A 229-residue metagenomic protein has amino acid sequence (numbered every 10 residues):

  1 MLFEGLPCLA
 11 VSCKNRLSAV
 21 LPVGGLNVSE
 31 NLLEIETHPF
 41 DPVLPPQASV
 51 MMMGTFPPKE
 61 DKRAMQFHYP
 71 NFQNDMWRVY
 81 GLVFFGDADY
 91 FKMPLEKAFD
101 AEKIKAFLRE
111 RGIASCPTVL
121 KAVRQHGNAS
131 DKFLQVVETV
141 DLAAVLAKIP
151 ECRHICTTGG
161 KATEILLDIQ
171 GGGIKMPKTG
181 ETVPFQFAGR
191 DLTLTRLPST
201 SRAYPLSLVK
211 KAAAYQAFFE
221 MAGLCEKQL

Functional and structural regions predicted by a protein language model:
G5, A10, S18-P42, P58 (+5 more regions): C-terminal capping/extension of enzyme domains
P45-T55: Short, hydrophobic/glycine-enriched beta-strand segments
Q47-A48, E151-R153, D191: A general structural motif
M53, T157-T158, L197: Short hydrophobic segments within beta-strands
D61, M65-L134: Short, surface-exposed acidic-centric catalytic microdomains
E110-D168: Internal catalytic-core helix/loop-beta-alpha segment that presents or stabilizes conserved functional determinants
